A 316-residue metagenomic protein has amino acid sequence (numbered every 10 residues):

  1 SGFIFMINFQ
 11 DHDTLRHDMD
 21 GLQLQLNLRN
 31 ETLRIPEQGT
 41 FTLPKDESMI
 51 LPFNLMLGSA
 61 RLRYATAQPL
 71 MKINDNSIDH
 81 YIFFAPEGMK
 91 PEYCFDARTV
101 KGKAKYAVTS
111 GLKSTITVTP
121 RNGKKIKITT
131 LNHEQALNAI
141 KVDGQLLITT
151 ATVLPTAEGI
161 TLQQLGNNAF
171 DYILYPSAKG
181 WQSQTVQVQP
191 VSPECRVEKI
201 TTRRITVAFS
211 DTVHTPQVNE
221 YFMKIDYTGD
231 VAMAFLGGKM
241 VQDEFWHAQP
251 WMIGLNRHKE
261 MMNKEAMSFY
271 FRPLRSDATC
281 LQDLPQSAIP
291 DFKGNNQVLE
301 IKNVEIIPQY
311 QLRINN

Functional and structural regions predicted by a protein language model:
S1-N316: Non-catalytic C-terminal accessory domains or segments of carbohydrate-active enzymes
